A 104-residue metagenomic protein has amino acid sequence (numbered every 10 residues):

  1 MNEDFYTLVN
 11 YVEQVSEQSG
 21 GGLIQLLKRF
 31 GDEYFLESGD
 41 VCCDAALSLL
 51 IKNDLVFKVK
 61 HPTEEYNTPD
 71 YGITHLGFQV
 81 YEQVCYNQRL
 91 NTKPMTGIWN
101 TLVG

Functional and structural regions predicted by a protein language model:
M1-D44: Short amphipathic alpha-helical interface segments
F5-L8, G20, K52, L76 (+1 more regions): Generic short amphipathic/hydrophobic targeting helices enriched at N-termini, encompassing Sec-type signal peptides
V12-V15, L50, Y81-V84: Generic structural signal for hydrophobic core residues of well-folded globular domains
L36-N53, F57, T68: Short amphipathic alpha-helical interaction segments
T63-N67: Short, solvent-exposed loop/turn segments that connect beta-strands within catalytic domains and beta-strand-rich
P69-V103: Short, amphipathic alpha-helical interaction segments positioned at domain boundaries
